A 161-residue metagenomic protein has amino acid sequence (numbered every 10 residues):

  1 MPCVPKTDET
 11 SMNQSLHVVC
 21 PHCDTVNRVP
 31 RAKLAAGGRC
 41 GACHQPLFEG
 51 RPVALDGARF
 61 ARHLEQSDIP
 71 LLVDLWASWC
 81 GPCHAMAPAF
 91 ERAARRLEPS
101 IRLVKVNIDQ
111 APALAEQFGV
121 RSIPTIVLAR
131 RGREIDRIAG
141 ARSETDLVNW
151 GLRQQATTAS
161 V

Functional and structural regions predicted by a protein language model:
C20-C23, C40-C43: Short cysteine-rich clusters marking metal-coordination/redox-active sites
N27, L47, A87: Cys/His-rich microdomains that often coordinate metals
V29-G38: Short linker/helix segments within small regulatory modules
C43-P52: Short Cys/His-rich micro-motifs in 6-15 aa windows
P52-P70: A short beta-strand-turn-helix
L55, L75, M86, F90-A113 (+1 more regions): Thiol-based oxidoreductase modules, predominantly thioredoxin-like and allied folds used for disulfide exchange
D68-L71, L75-W79, S122: Short pre-active-site segment immediately N-terminal to redox-active cysteine/selenocysteine motifs in thiol-based
S122, V127-S160: Non-catalytic, surface beta->alpha helical segment in thiol-disulfide oxidoreductase systems
